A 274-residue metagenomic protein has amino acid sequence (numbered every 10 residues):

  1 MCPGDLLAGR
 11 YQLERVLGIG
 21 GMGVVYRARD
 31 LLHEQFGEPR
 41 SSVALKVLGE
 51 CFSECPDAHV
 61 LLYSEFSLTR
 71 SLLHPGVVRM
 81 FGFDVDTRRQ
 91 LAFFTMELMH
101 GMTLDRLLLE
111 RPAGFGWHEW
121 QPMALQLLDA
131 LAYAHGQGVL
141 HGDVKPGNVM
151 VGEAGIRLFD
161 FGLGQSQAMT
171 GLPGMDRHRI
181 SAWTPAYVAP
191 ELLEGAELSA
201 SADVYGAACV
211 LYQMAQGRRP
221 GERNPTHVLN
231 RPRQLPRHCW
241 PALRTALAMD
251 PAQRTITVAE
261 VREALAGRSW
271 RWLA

Functional and structural regions predicted by a protein language model:
G49-S71: AlphaC helix of the eukaryotic protein kinase fold
R79-A92: Short beta-strand micro-motifs within the conserved protein kinase catalytic domain, predominantly in the N-lobe
R89-T103: Conserved short submotifs of the Hanks-type protein kinase catalytic core that shape the nucleotide-binding pocket
L104-F115: AlphaC helix of the protein kinase catalytic domain
M123-A124: Activation segment signature within eukaryotic-like protein kinase domains
D129-V139: Protein kinase catalytic-loop region centered on the HRD/HxD motif
L163-Q165: Activation segment
A186-L273: C-terminal lobe helix-coil module of Hanks-type protein kinase domains
